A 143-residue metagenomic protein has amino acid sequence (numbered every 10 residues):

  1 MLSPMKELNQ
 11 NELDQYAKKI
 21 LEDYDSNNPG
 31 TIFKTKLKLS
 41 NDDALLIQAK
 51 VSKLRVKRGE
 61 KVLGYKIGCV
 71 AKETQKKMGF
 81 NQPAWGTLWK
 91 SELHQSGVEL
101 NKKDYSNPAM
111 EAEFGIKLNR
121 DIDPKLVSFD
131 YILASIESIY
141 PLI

Functional and structural regions predicted by a protein language model:
M1-P4: N-terminal amphipathic/basic-hydrophobic helices that include classical n-h-c signal peptides and signal-anchor
K6-I143: Active-site microenvironments in enzyme catalytic cores
